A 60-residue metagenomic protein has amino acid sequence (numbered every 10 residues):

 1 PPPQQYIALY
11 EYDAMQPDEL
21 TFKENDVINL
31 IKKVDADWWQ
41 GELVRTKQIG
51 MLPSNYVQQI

Functional and structural regions predicted by a protein language model:
P1-I60: Src homology 3 (SH3)-mediated interaction modules
